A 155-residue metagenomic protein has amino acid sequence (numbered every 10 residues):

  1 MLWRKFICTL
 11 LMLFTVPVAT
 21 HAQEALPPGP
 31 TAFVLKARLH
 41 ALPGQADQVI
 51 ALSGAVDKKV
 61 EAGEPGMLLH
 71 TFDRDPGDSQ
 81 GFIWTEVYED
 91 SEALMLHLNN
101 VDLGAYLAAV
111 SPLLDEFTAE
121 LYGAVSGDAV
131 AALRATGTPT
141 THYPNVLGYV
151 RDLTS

Functional and structural regions predicted by a protein language model:
M1-W3: N-terminal secretory signal peptides that target proteins for export/translocation
K5-F6, L98: Hydrophobic alpha-helical segments, especially transmembrane helices and their immediate juxtamembrane helical caps
I7-P17: Bacterial N-terminal signal peptides
H21-F82, E89-N99, L113-S155: Short S/T/G/P-rich N-terminal loop/turn motif that feeds into the first structured element of a domain
A105-V110: Amphipathic alpha-helical coiled-coil segments
